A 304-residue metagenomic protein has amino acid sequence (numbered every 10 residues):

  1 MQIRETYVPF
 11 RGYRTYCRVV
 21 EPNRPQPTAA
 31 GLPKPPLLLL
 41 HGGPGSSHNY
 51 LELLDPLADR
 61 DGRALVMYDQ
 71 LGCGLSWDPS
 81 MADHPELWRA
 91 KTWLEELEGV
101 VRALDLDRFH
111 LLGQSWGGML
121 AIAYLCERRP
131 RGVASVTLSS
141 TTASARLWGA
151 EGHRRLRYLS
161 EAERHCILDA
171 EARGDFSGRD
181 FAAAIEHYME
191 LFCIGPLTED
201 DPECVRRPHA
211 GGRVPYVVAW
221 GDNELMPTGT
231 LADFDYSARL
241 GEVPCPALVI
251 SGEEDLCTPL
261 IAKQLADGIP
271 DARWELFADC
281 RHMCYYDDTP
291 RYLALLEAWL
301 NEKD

Functional and structural regions predicted by a protein language model:
M1-R14: N-terminal cap/lid segment of alpha/beta-hydrolase-fold proteins
Y13-A82: Conserved HGGG/HGGXW glycine-rich cap/lid loop of the alpha/beta-hydrolase fold
M67-W116: Active-site loop/oxyanion-hole signature of alpha/beta-hydrolase fold enzymes
D107-E151: Conserved hydrolase catalytic core segment
A134-D175: Flexible "cap/lid" loop of the alpha/beta hydrolase fold
R157-L159, H165-C245, Q264: Alpha/beta-hydrolase
T230-C280: Conserved loop-alpha-helix segment in the C-terminal half of the alpha/beta-hydrolase fold that carries the catalytic
A272-D304: Catalytic active-site module of serine/aspartate enzymes centered on a nucleophile-bearing elbow/loop
